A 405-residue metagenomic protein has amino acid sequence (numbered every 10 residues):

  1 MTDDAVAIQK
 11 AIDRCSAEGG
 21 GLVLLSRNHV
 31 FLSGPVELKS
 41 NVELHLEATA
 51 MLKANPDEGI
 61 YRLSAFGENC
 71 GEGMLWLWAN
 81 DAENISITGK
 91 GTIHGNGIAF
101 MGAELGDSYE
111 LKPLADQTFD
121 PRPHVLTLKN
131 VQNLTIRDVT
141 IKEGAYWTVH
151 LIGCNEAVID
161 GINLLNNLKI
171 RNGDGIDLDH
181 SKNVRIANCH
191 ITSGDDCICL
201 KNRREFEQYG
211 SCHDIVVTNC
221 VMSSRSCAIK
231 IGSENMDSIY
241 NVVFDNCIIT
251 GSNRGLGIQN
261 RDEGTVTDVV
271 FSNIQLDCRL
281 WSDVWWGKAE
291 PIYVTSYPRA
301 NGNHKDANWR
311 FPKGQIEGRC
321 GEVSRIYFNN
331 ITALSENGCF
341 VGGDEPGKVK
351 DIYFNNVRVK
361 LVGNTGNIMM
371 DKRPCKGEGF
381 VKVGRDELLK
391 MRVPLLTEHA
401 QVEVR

Functional and structural regions predicted by a protein language model:
M1-R405: Extracellular/periplasmic carbohydrate-active domains that bind, remodel, or depolymerize complex polysaccharides
